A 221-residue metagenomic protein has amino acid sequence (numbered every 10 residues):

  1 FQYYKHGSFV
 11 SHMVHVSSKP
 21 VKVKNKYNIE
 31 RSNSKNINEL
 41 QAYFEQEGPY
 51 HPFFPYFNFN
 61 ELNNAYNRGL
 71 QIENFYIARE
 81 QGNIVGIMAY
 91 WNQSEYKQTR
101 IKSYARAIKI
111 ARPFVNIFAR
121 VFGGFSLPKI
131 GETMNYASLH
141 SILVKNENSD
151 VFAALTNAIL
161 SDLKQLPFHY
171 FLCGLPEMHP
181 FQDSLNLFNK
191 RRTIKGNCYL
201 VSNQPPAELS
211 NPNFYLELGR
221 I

Functional and structural regions predicted by a protein language model:
F1-N25, E80, I87-I221: Active-site/acyl-donor-binding loops of N-acyltransferases
Y27-A42: A short beta-loop-alpha structural element at the N-terminal edge of CoA-dependent acyl/N-acetyltransferase catalytic
N28, S32, Y50, Y66 (+2 more regions): Conserved aromatic-histidine-acidic binding/catalytic patches
N33, P55, G69-Q71, E132 (+1 more regions): Active-site-proximal structural scaffolding
Y43-Y56: Helix-loop element at the rim of GNAT/NAT acetyltransferase active sites that forms part of the acceptor-substrate
F53-G69: Short, basic/aromatic recognition patches
N64-Y76, K97, K190-I194: A short helix-loop-beta-strand connector motif used in the catalytic cores of GNAT acetyltransferases and, in some
